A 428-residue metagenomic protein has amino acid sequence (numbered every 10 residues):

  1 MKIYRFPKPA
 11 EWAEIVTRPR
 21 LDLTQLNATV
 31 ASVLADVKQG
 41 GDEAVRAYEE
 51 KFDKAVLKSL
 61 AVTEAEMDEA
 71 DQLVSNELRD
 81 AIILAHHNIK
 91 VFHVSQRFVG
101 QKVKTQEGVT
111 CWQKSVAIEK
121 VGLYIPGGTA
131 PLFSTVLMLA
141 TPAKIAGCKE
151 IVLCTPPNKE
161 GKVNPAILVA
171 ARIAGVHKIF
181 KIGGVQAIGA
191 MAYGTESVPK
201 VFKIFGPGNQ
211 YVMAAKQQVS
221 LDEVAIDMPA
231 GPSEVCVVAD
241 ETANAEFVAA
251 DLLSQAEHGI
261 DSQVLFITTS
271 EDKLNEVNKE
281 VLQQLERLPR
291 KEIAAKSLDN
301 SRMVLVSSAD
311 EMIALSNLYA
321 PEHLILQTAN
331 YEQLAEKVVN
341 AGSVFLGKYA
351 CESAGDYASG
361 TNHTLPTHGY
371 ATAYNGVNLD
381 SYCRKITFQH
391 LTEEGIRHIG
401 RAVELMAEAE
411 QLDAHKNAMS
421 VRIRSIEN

Functional and structural regions predicted by a protein language model:
M1-E119: N-terminal Rossmann-like NAD(P)+-binding subdomain of aldehyde/semialdehyde dehydrogenases
M1-P7, K178-G183, M303-S308: Short acidic-hydrophobic, aromatic-tinged amphipathic segments that line or gate anion-handling sites
F98-V103, A225, S262-I267, R287-S297 (+3 more regions): Flexible, glycine/charged-enriched surface loops at secondary-structure junctions
V103-V169: Conserved small-residue-rich beta-alpha loop and adjacent elements that most often cradle the phosphate/pyrophosphate
G175-Q263: Conserved NAD(P)+-binding/catalytic subdomain of aldehyde/semialdehyde dehydrogenases
H258, F266-A341: A glycine- and small/hydrophobic-rich beta-loop-beta segment that serves as a flexible "lid/hinge" or phosphate-binding
N317-N428: C-terminal core of ALDH-fold dehydrogenases
